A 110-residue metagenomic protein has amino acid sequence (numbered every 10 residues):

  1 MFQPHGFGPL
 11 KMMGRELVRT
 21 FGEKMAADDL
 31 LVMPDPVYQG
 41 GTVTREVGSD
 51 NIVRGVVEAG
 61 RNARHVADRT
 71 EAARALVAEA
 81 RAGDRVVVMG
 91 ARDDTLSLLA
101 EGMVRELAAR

Functional and structural regions predicted by a protein language model:
M1-R110: ATP-dependent carboxylate-amine ligase
